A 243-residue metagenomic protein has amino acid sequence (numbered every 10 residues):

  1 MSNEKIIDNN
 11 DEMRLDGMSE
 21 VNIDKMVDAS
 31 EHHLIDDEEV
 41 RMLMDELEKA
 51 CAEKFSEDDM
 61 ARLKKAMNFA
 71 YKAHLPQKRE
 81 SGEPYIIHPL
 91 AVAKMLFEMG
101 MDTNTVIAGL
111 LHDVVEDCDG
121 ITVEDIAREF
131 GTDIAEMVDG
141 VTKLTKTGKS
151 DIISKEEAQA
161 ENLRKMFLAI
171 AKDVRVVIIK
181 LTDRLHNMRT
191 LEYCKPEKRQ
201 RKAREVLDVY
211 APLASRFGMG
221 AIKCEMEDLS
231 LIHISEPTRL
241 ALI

Functional and structural regions predicted by a protein language model:
M1-S235, R239: Active-site helical microenvironments for divalent-metal-assisted chemistry
